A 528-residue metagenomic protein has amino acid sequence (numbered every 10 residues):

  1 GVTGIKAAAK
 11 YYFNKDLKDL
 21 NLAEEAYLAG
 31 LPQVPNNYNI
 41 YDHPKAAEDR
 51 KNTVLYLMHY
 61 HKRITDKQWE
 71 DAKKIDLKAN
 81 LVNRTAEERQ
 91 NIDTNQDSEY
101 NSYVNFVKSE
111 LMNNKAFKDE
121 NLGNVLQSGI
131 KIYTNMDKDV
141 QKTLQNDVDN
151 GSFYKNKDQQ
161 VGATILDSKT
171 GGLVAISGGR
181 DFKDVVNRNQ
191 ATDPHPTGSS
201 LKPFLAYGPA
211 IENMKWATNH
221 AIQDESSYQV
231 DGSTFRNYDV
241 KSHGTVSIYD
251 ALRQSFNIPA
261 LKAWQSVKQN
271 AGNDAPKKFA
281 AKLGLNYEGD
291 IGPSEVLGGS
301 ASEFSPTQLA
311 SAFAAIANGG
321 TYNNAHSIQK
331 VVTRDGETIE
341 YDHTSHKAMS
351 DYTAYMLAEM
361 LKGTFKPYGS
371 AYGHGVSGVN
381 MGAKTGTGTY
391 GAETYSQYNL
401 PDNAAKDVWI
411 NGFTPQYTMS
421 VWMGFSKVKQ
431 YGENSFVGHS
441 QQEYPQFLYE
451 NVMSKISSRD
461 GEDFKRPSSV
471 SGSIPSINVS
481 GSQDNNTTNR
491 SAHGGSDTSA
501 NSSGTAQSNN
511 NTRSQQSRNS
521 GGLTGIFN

Functional and structural regions predicted by a protein language model:
G1-N135, A281, S294-L297: Non-catalytic, structured segments within soluble enzyme domains
T3-I5, T65-K67, I211-D231, N270-A275 (+1 more regions): Short, well-structured active-site flanking segments
L20, N156-K183, Q329-K330: A short, well-structured edge-of-sheet supersecondary motif
N21, L122-G123, N135-D167, Y249-R253 (+1 more regions): Beta-lactamase-like hydrolase cores
M58, L144, G171, P194-D224 (+5 more regions): Active-site SXXK
E88, W216-P276, G292, R334-G363: Conserved catalytic neighborhood of penicillin-recognizing serine enzymes
T134, K138-F153, I176, K183-D193 (+2 more regions): A penicillin-recognizing enzyme superfamily signal
T234-R236, K268-S311: Mid-domain, small-residue-enriched loop/turn segments at the edges of structured enzyme/sensor domains
